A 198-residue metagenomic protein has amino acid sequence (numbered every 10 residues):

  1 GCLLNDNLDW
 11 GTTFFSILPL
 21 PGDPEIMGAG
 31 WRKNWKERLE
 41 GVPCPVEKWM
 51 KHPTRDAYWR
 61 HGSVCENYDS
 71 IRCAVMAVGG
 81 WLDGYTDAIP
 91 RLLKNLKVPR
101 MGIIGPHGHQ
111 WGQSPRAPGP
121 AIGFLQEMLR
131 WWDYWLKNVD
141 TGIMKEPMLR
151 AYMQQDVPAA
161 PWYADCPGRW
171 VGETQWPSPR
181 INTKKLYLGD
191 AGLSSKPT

Functional and structural regions predicted by a protein language model:
G1-S70: Accessory cap/linker subdomain of secreted extracellular hydrolases
I71, M76-G79: Short beta-strand/loop motif that positions the catalytic acidic residue of the alpha/beta-hydrolase fold
V78-G80, I103-G105, Y152-Q154, G189: Generic beta-strand/beta-sheet core signal
W81-Y85: Acidic catalytic loop of the alpha/beta-hydrolase fold
D87-M101: Active-site-adjacent alpha-helix of alpha/beta-hydrolase-fold enzymes
K97-W111: Catalytic histidine neighborhood in serine/cysteine hydrolases with alpha/beta-hydrolase-type architecture
A117-T198: C-terminal, loop-rich substrate-recognition/catalytic regions characterized by aromatic stacking residues
